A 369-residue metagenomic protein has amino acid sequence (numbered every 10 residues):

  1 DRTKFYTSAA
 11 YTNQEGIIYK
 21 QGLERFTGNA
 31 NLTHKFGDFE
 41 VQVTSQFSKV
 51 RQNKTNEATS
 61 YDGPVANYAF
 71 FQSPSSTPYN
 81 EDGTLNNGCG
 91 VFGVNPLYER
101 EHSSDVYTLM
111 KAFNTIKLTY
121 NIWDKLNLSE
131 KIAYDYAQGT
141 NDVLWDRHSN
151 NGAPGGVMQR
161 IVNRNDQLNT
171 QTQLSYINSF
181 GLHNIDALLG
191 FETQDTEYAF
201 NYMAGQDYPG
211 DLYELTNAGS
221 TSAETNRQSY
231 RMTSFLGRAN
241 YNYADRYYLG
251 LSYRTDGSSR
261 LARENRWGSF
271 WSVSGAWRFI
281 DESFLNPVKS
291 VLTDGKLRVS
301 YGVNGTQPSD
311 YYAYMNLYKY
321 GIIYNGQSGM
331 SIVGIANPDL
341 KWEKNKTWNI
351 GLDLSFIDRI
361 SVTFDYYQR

Functional and structural regions predicted by a protein language model:
D1, F5-Q21: Short strand-turn segments of transmembrane beta-barrel domains in outer membranes, especially the first one or two
S8, N31, T115-K117, N121 (+7 more regions): Outer-membrane beta-barrel architecture
A9-E15, L249-S258: Transmembrane beta-strand segments that form the barrel wall of outer-membrane beta-barrel proteins
G16-I18, L23, T27-K111, S129-T233 (+4 more regions): Surface-exposed loop/interface segments of Gram-negative outer-membrane beta-barrel transport/assembly proteins
T233-Y243: Structured alpha-helical segments in the cores of large, soluble enzyme domains
R263-W267: Short glycine/threonine-rich loop-to-helix capping motif typified by GTGT followed within a few residues by an Asp-Pro
W271-W277: Active-site rim segments in enzyme catalytic domains, especially the processed small/beta chain of N-terminal
